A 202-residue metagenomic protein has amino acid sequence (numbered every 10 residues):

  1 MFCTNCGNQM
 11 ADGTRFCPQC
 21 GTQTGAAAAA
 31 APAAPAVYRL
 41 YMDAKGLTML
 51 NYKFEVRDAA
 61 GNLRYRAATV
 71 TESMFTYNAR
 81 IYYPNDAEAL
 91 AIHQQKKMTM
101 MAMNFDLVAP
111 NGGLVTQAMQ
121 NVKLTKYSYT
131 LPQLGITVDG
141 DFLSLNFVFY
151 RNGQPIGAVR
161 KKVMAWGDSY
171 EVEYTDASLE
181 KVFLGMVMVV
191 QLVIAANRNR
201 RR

Functional and structural regions predicted by a protein language model:
M1-A31: Cys/His-rich metal-coordination motifs, chiefly Zn-binding "fingers/knuckles"
A28-N78, P84-A89, Q95-N104, P110-R202: Low-complexity or membrane-interfacial segments used for flexible interactions
